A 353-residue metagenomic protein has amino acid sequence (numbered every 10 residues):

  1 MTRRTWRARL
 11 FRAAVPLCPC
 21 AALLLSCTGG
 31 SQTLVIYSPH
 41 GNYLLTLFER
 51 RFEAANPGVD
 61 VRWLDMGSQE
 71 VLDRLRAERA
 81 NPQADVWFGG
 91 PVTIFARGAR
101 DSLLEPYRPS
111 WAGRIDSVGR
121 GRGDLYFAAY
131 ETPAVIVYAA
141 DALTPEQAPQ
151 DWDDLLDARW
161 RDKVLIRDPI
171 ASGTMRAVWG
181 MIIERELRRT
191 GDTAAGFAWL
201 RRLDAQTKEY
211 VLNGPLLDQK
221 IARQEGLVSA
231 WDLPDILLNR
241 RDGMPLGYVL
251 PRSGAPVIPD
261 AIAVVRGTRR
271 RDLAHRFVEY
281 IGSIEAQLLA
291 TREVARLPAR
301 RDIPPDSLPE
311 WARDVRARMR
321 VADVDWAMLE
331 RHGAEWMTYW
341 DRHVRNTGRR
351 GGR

Functional and structural regions predicted by a protein language model:
S31-G41, V59-L64, K163-V164: Short, well-ordered beta-strand elements
P39-T46, Q69, Q83-E225: Extracytoplasmic ligand-binding site segments that recognize negatively charged/polar headgroups
L47-R62: Short alpha-helix C-terminal cap/hinge motif
T93-R97, A222-R223, L227-P245: A ligand-binding cleft/hinge motif common to bilobed small-molecule-binding domains
L104-W111, D124-F127, D153-L156, M244-P256 (+2 more regions): Short beta-strand->loop
R114-V118, T132, A198-D204, V211 (+2 more regions): Periplasmic-binding protein-like
V135-A142, G180, E184-R185, I258-R271 (+1 more regions): A bilobed periplasmic-binding-protein/Venus flytrap-type ligand-binding module shared by bacterial periplasmic
V265-V324: Mature extracytoplasmic/periplasmic domains
